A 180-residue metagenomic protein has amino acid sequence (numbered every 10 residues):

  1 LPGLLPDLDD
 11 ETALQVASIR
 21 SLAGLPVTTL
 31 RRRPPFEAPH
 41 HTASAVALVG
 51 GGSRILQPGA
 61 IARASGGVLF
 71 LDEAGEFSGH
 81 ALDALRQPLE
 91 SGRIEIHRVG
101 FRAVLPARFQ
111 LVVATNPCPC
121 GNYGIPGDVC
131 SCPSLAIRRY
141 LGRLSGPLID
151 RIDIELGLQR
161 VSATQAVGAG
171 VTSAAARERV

Functional and structural regions predicted by a protein language model:
L1-T28, S91: Walker A/P-loop
Q15-A17, A107, N122-V180: Conserved AAA+ ATPase core "coupling" helix
T29-G50: Inter-Walker segment of RecA-like/P-loop motor cores
F36-E37, L56, A60-G66, I96-P117 (+2 more regions): AAA+/SF3 P-loop NTPase mechanochemical coupling elements
G66, D72-A74, A84-L85: Walker B catalytic acidic pair
D72-A74, V99-G100, V113-C118, L135-A136 (+1 more regions): A short beta-strand-to-loop transition that corresponds to the Sensor-1 phosphate-sensing loop of AAA+ P-loop ATPases
S78-H80: Conserved D-loop-proximal element of ABC-family nucleotide-binding domains
L82-A103: Conserved catalytic/switch belt of AAA+ P-loop NTPases
